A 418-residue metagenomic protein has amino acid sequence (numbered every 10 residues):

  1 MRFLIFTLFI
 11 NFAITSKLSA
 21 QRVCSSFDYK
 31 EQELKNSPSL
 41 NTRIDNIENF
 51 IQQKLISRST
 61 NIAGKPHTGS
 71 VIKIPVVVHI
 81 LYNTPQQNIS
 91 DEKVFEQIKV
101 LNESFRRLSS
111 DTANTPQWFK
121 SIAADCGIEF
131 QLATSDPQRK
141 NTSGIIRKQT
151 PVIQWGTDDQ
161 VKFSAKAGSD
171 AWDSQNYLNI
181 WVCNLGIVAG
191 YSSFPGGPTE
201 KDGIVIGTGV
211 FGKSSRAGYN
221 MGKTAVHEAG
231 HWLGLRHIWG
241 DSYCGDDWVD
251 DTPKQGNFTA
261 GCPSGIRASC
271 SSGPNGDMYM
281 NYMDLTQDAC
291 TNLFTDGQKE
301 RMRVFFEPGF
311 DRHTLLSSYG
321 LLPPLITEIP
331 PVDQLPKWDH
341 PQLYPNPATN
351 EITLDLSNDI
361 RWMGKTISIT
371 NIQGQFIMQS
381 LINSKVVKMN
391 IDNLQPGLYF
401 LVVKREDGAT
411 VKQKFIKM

Functional and structural regions predicted by a protein language model:
M1-Y29, M418: Bacterial Sec-dependent N-terminal signal peptides
I5, E33-N41, A217-G218, L335-K337: Short hydrophobic "helix-edge" motifs at membrane interfaces and signal-peptide entry regions
F9, A13, K65, F119 (+6 more regions): Residues embedded in well-ordered secondary-structure elements
A20-V100, S104: Primarily auto-inhibitory N-terminal propeptides
G69-V71, A123, D173, P347: Short, surface-exposed loop/turn motifs at beta-strand boundaries within globular domains
V76-Q86, D91-D136, R147-V226, W232-Q334: Extracellular (secreted or membrane-anchored) zinc-dependent metallopeptidases, primarily metzincins but also closely
T142-S143: Phosphate-/polyanion-interacting regions in eukaryotic proteins
P336-Y344, A348-M418: C-terminal outer-membrane/trafficking sorting elements
